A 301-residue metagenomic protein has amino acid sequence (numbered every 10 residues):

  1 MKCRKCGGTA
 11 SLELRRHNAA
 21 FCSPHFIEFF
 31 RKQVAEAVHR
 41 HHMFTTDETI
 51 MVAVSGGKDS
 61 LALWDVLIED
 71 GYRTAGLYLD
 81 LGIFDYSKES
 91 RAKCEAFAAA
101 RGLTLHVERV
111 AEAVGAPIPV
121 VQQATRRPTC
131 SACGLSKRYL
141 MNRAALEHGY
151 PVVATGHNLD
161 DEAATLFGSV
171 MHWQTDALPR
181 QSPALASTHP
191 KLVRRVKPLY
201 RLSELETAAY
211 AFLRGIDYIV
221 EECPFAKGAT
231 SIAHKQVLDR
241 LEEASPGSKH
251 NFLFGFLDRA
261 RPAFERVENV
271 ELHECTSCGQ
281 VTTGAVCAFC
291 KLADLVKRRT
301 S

Functional and structural regions predicted by a protein language model:
M1-I27, Q33-E36, H42-I50, L178-S301: ATP/NTP-dependent adenylation/nucleotidyl-transfer catalytic domains that generate, transfer, or process NMP-activated
K2-P179, T188, L192, R201-R214 (+1 more regions): ATP-dependent adenylation/nucleotidyltransferase module used to activate substrates
